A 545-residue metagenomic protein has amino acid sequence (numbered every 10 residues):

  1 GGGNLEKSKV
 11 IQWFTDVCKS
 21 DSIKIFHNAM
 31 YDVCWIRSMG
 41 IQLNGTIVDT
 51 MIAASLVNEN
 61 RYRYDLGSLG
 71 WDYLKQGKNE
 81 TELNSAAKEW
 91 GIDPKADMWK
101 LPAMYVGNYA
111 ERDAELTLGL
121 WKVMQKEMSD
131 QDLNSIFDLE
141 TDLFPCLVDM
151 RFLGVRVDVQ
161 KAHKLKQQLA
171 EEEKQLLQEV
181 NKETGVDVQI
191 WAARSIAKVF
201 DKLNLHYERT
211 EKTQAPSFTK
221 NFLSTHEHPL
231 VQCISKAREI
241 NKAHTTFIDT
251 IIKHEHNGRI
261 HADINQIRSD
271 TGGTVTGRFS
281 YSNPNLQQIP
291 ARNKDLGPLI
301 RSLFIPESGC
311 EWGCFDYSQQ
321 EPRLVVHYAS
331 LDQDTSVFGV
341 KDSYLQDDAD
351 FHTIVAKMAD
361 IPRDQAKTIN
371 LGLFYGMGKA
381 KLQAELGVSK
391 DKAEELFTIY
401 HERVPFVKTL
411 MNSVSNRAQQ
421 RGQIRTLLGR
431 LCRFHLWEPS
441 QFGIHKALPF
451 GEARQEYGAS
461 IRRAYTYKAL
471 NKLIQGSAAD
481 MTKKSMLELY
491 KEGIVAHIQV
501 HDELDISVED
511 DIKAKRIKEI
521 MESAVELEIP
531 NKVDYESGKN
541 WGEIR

Functional and structural regions predicted by a protein language model:
G1, E321-M358, F442-R462: Metal-dependent catalytic core segments for phosphate chemistry
G1, N44, R61, W71-L74 (+11 more regions): Conserved "right-hand" nucleotidyltransferase catalytic core of DNA-directed polymerases
G1-S68, D72, R292-G297, V326-Y328 (+1 more regions): Conserved RNase H-like, two-metal-ion catalytic cores of nucleic-acid enzymes
F14-C18, L296-E311, L489-K491: A short acidic-Thr-Gly-centered motif at the start of a beta-strand
F152, L205-E208, S224, K357-V495 (+1 more regions): Conserved catalytic core of nucleic-acid polymerases
E385, D505-E509: Short hydrophobic/aromatic beta-strand micro-patches that form the beta-sheet surface supporting nucleotide- or nucleic
K390, E509-K513: Helix N-cap motif at beta-to-alpha junctions
V404, E519-I529: A common structural junction motif
